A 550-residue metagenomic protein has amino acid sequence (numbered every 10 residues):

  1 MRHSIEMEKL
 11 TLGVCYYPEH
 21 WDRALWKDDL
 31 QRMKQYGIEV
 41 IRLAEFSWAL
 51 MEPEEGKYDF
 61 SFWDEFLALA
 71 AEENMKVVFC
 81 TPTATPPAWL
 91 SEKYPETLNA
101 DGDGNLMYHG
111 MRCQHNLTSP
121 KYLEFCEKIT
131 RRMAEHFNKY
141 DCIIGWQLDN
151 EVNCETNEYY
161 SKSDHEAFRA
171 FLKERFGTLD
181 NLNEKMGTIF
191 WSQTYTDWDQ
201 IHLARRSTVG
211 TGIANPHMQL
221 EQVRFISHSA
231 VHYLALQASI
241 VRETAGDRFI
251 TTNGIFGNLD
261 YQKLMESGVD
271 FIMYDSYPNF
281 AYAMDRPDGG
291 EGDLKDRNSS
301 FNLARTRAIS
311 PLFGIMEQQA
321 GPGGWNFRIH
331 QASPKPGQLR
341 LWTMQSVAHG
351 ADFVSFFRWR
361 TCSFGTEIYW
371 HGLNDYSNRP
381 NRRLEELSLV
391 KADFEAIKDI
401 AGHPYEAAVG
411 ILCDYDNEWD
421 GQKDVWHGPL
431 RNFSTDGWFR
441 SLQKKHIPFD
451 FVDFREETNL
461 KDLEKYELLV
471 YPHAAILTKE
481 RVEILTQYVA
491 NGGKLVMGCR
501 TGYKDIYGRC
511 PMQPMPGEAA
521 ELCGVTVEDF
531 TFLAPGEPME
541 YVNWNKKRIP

Functional and structural regions predicted by a protein language model:
R2-L25, L30-E39: An acidic-aromatic substrate-binding cleft motif
E8-L12, G37-E39, A71-V77, K139-I144 (+7 more regions): Short, well-ordered coil/turn segments that N-cap beta-strands
T11-R23, A44-F62, Y108-E127, V152-N157 (+7 more regions): The substrate-binding groove and active-site-proximal loops of carbohydrate-active enzymes, especially glycoside
V14, M33, I41, A70 (+11 more regions): Conserved, mostly hydrophobic/aromatic
H20-Q35, C126-R132, G254-M265, K335-Q345 (+1 more regions): Short, acidic/polar
K27-M107, R131-A134, L236-T244, A475-I476: Aromatic-lined substrate-binding rim segments of carbohydrate-active enzymes
D103-R297, F301: Polysaccharide-binding and catalytic clefts of secreted carbohydrate-active enzymes
I201, D247, Y277-F280, R286-P550: Carbohydrate-binding surfaces of carbohydrate-active enzymes
